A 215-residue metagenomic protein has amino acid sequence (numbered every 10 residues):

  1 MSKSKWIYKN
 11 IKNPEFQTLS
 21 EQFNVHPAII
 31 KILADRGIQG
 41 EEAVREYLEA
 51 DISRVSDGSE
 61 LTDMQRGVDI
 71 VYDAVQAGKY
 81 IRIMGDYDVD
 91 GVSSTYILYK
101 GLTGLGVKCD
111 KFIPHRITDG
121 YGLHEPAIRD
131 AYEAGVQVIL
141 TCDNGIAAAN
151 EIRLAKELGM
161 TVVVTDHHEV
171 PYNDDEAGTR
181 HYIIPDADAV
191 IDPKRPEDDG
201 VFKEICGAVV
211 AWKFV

Functional and structural regions predicted by a protein language model:
M1-V215: Replace "Mg2+/Mn2+-dependent" with "divalent metal-dependent
